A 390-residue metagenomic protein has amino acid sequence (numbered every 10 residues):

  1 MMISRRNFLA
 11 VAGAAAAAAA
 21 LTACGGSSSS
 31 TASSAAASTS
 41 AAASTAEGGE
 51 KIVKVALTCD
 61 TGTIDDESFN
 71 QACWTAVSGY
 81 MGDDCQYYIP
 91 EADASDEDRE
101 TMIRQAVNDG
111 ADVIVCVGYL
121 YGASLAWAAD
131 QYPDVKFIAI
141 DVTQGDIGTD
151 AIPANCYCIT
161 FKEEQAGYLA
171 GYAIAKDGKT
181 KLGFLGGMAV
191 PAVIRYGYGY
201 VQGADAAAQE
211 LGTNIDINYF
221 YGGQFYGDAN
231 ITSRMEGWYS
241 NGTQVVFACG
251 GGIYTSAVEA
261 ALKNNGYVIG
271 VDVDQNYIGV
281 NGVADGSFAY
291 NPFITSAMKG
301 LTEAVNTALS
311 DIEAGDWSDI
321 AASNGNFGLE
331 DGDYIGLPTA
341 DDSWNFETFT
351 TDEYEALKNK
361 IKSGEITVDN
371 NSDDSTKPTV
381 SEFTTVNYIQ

Functional and structural regions predicted by a protein language model:
M1-A16: N-terminal secretory signal peptides and thylakoid transit peptides that target proteins across membranes
C24-A37: Bacterial lipoprotein signal-peptidase II cleavage site
A35-A37, A41-Q390: A residue-level marker of the well-folded mature domains of exported/periplasmic proteins
